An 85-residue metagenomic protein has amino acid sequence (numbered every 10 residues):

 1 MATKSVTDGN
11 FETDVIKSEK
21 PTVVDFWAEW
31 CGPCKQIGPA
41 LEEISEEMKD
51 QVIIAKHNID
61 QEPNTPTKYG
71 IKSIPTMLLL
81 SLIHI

Functional and structural regions predicted by a protein language model:
K4-T22, P63: A short beta-strand-turn-helix
V6, G38-S45, K49-P63: Thiol-based oxidoreductase modules, predominantly thioredoxin-like and allied folds used for disulfide exchange
K20-T22, P63, Y69-L78: Structural micro-motif
F26-A40: Conserved redox-active cysteine motifs that mediate thiol-disulfide chemistry, especially di-cysteine Cys-X(1-2)-Cys
C31, I83-I85: Conserved small/polar residues in nucleotide/adenosyl-binding loops
L41, P75-I83: A short, hydrophobic beta-strand/beta-hairpin element that forms part of a small beta-sheet core
